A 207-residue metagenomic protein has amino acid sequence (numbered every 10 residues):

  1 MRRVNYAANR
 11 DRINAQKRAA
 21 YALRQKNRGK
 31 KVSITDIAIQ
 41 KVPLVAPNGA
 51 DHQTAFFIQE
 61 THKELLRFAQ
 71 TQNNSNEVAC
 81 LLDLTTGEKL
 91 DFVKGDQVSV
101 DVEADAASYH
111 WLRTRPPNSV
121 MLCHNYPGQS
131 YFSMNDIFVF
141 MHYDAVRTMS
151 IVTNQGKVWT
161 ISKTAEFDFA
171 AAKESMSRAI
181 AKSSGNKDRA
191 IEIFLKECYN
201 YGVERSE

Functional and structural regions predicted by a protein language model:
M1-K31: Contiguous alpha-helical segments
R28-P116, I180-E207: Glycine-rich short-loop/terminal segments
F68-S75, V139-R147: Short, surface-exposed loop and linker segments with low hydrophobicity and enrichment for Pro/Ser/Thr
E77-A79, V120, R147: Residue-level detector of short, conserved catalytic/binding motifs and their immediate flanks
L82-T86, N125-P127, Y143-D144, I151-K157: Short, flexible beta-strand-to-coil junctions
K89-L90, S130-F132, W159: Short active-site-adjacent helix-start/loop capping segments
G95-A145: Short HxH-centered metal-ligating active-site micro-motif
D144-E207: Divalent-metal-activated hydrolytic enzyme cores
